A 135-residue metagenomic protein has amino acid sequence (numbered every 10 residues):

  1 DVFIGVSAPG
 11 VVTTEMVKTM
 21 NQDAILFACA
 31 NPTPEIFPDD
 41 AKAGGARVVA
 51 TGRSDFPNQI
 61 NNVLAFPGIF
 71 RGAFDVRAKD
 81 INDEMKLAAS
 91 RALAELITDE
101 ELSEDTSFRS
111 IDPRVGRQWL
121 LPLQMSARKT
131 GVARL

Functional and structural regions predicted by a protein language model:
D1-A30, P34-E35: Rossmann-like NAD(P)-binding element
A28-L135: Adenosine-phosphate binding glycine-rich loop
